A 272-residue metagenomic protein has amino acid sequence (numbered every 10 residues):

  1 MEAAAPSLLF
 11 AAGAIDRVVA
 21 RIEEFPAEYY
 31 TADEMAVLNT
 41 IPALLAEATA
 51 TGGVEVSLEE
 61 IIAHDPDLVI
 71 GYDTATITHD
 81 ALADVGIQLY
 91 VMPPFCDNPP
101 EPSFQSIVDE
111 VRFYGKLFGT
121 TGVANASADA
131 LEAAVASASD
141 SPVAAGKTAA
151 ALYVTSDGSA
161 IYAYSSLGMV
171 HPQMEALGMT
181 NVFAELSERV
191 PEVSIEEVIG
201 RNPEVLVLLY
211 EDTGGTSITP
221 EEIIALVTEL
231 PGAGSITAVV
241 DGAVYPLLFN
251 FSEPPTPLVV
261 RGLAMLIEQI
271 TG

Functional and structural regions predicted by a protein language model:
M1-A12, T120-L177: Basic- and aromatic-lined ligand-binding clefts that recognize polyanionic substrates
E2, D73-T74, P94, L209-T213 (+1 more regions): Short secondary-structure boundary segments
E2-H64, L68, M92: A short, structured surface patch at a secondary-structure boundary
E2-S7, L58, I62, T76-L82 (+7 more regions): Extracytoplasmic/secreted envelope proteins and their assembly/folding machinery, especially bacterial periplasmic
A27-T31, T76-D80, I87-F113, G146-M169: Extracytoplasmic ligand-binding site segments that recognize negatively charged/polar headgroups
L58-G71, I195-L208: Proline-aspartate-enriched helix->loop->beta-strand connector
E101-D129, S139-S141, V207-G272: Structured C-terminal subdomain patch of bacterial secreted/periplasmic proteins
A151-N202, L208-Y210: Flexible, glycine-rich surface segments
